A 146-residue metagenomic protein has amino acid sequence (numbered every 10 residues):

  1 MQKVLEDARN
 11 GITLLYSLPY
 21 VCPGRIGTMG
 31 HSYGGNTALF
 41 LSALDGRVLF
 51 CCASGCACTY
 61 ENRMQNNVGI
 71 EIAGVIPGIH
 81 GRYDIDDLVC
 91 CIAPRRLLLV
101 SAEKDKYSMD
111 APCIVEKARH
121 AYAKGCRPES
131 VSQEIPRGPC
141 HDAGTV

Functional and structural regions predicted by a protein language model:
M1-V146: Ligand-binding pocket scaffold of soluble enzyme catalytic domains
